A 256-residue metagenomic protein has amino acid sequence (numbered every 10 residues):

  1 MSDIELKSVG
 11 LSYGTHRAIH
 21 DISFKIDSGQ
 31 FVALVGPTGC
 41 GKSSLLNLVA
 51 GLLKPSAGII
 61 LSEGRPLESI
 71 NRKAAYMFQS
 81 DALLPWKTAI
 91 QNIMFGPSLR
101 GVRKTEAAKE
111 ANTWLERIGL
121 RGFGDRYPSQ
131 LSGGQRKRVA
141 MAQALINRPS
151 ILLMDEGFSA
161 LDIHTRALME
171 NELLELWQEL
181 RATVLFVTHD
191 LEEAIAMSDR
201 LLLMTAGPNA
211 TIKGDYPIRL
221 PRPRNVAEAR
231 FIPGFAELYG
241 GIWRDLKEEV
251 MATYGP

Functional and structural regions predicted by a protein language model:
V35-P37: The feature captures the beta-strand-to-loop junction immediately N-terminal to the Walker
A50: Helix-to-loop junction immediately C-terminal to a conserved catalytic motif
G58-S69: Conserved ABC transporter NBD signature motif
K87-M94: Short coil-to-helix segment of the ABC ATPase nucleotide-binding domain corresponding to the Q-loop/switch region
M94, S98, T105-F123, E175: Conserved ABC ATPase "signature" region
R126-S129, N147: Conserved signature/switch motifs of ABC ATPase nucleotide-binding domains
M141: Hydrophobic anchor residue at the start of the ABC signature
